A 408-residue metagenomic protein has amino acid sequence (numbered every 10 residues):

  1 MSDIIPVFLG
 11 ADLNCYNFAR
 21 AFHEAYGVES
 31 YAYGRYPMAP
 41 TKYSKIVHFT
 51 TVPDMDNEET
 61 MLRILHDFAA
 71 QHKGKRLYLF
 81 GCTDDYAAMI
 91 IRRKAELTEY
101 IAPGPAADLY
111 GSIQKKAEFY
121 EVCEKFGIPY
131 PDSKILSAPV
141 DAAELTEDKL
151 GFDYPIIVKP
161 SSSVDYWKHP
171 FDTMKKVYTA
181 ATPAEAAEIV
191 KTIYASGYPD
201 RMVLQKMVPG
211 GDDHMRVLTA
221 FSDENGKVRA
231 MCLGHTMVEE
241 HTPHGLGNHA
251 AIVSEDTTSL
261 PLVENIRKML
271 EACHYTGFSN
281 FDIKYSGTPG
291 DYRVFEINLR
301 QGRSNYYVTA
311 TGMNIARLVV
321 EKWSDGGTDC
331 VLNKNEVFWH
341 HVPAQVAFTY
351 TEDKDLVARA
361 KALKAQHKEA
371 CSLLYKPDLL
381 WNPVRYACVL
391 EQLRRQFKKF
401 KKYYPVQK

Functional and structural regions predicted by a protein language model:
M1-P105, P139-L145, V389, K399-V406: ATP-binding N-terminal substructure of ATP-dependent carboxylate-amine bond-forming enzymes
G34-A39, D84-Y86, E224-K227, G234-M237 (+1 more regions): Short glycine-enriched loops at secondary-structure junctions
S112-V203, N225: Active-site nucleotide/adenylate-binding loops and adjacent lid/helix of ATP-dependent enzymes
K175, A181-A184, K206-H274, N298-W323: ATP-dependent carboxylate/phosphate-activation module, predominantly the ATP-grasp catalytic core and closely related
Q205-K206, T276-T288: A short glycine-rich, hydrophobically flanked beta-strand micro-motif that places a catalytic Asp/Glu for divalent metal
G290-R300: A short beta-strand motif that forms the metal-chelation/ATP-contact edge of phosphoryl-transfer active sites
E321-K408: Peripheral (often C-terminal) accessory segments that flank ATP-dependent C-N-forming ligase machineries
